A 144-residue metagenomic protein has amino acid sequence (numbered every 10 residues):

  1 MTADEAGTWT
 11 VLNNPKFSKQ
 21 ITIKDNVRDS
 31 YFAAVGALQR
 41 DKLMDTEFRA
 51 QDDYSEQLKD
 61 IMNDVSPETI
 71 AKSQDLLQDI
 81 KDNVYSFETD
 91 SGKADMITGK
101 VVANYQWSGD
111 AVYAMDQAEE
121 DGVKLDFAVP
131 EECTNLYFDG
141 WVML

Functional and structural regions predicted by a protein language model:
M1-N83, E88-K100, A114: Extracytoplasmic ligand-binding site segments that recognize negatively charged/polar headgroups
D82-L144: Extracytoplasmic/periplasmic substrate-binding proteins
